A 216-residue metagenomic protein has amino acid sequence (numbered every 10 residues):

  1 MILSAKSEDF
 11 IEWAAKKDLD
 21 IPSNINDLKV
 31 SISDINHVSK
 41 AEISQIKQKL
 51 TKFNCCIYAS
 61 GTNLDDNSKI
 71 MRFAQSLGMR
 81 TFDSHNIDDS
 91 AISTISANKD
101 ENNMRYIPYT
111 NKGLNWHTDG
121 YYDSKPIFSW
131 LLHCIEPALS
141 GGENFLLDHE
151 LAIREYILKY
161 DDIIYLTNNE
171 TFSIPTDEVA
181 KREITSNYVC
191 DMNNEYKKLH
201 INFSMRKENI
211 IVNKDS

Functional and structural regions predicted by a protein language model:
I2-I43, K49-T51, S90-S216: Active-site environment of non-heme Fe oxygenases that use a 2-His-1-carboxylate facial triad
I46-K47, I70: Short amphipathic alpha-helical segments and helix-helix/interface helices
N54-C55: General structural concept
A59-T62: Structural motif
L64-M104: Long, hydrophobic, well-ordered secondary-structure blocks that form the structural core and pocket-lining surfaces
